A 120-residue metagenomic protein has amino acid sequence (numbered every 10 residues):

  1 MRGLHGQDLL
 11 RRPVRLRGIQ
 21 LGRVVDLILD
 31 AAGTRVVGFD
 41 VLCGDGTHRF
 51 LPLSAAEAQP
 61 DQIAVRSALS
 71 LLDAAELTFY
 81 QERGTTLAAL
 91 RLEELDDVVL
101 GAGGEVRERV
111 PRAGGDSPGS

Functional and structural regions predicted by a protein language model:
M1-S120: Peripheral interaction segments used for macromolecular assembly
